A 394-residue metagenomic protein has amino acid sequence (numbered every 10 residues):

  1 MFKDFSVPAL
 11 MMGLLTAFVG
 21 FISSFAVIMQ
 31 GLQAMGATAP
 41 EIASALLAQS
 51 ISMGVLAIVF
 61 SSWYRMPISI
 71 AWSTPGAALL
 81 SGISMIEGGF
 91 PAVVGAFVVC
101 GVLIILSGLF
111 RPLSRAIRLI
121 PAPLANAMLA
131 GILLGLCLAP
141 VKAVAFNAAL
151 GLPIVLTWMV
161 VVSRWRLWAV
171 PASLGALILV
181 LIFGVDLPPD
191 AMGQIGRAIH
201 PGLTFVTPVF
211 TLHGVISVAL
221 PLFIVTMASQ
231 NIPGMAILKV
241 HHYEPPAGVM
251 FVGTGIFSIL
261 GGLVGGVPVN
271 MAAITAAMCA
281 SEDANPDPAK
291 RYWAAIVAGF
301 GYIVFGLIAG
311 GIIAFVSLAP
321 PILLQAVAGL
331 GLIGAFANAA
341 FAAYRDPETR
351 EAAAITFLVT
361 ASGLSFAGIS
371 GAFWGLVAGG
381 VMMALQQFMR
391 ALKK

Functional and structural regions predicted by a protein language model:
M1-A43, P171-A247, K394: Helix-loop-helix hairpins and the membrane-proximal interhelical loops of multi-pass alpha-helical transport proteins
F2-F5, A9-M12, T16-V27, L47-L129 (+1 more regions): Helix-loop-helix junctions within the multi-pass membrane cores of secondary transporters/permeases
F18, I22, M35, V59 (+15 more regions): Structural signal for hydrophobic packing residues in well-ordered secondary-structure cores of soluble enzyme domains
G31, L80, A116, C137-V141 (+3 more regions): Hydrophobic alpha-helical interface/terminus motif in multipass membrane transporters
A37-T38, L167, Y243-E244, V267 (+1 more regions): Short coil/loop linkers at secondary-structure junctions
E87-M192, V297-K394: Membrane-embedded alpha-helical modules
